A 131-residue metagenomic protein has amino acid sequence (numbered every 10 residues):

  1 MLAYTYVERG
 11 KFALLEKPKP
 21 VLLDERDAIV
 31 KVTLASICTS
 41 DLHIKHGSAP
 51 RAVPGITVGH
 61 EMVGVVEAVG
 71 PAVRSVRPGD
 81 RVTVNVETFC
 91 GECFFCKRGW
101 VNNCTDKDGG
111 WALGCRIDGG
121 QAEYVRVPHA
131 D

Functional and structural regions predicted by a protein language model:
T5-F12: Extracellular beta-rich ligand/substrate-recognition surface
V7, K19-P20, V53-G59, A112-I117 (+1 more regions): Short Gly/Pro-enriched turn/cap motifs at secondary-structure boundaries
K11, S36-C38, N102, A130-D131: Active-site/binding-pocket entry motifs
P20-A35, S48-K97: Glycine-rich beta-strand-centered segment in the early N-terminal region that forms part of a ligand/cofactor-binding
S40-H46: Cytochrome P450 core scaffold surrounding the K-helix E-X-X-R motif and the conserved "meander" helix-loop region
E92-D131: NAD(P)H dinucleotide-binding glycine-rich loop of Rossmann-like/cofactor-binding domains, especially the beta1-alpha1
